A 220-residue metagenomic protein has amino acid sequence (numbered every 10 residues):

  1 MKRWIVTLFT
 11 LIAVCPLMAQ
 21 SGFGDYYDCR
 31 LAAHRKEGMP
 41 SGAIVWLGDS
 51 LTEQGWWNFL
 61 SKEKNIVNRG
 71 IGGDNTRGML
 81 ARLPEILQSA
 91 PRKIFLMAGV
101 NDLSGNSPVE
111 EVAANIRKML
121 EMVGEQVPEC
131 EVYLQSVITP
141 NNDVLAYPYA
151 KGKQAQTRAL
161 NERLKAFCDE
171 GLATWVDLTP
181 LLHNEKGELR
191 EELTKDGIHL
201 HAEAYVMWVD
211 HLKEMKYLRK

Functional and structural regions predicted by a protein language model:
M1-Q20: Bacterial Sec-dependent N-terminal signal peptides
R3-W4, L31, E162: Hydrophobic alpha-helical segments, especially transmembrane helices and their immediate juxtamembrane helical caps
T7, T52, T76, S136 (+1 more regions): Ser/Thr-centric signal marking residues that sit in or immediately flank functional binding/regulatory motifs
P16-M18, G24, K36-E37, K165-A166 (+1 more regions): Alpha-helical interaction segments
M18-K93: Serine-esterase "nucleophile elbow" of acetyl-processing enzymes
F59-N65, A81-K220: Alpha-helical cap/lid subdomain in secreted, periplasmic, or secretory-pathway luminal O-acyl-processing enzymes
